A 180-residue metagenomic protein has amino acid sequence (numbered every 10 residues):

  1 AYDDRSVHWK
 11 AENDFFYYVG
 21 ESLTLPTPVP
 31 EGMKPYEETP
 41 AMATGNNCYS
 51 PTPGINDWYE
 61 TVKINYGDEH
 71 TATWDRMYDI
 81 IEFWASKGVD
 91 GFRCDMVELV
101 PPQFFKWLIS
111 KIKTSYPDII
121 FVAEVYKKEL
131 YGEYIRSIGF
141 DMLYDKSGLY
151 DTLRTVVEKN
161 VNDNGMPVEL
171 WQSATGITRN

Functional and structural regions predicted by a protein language model:
A1-F83, R154-T155: Substrate-binding/active-site clefts of carbohydrate-active enzymes
A1-V7, C94, I119, N180: Intrinsic structural disorder
E12, V19-G20, I81, I109-N180: Conserved alpha/beta catalytic core and glycan-binding cleft of carbohydrate-active enzymes
E37-A41, S50-P51, M96-L99, I120 (+1 more regions): Short linear motifs at secondary-structure transitions and domain/linker junctions
G54-G132: Active-site neighborhood of glycoside hydrolase catalytic domains
